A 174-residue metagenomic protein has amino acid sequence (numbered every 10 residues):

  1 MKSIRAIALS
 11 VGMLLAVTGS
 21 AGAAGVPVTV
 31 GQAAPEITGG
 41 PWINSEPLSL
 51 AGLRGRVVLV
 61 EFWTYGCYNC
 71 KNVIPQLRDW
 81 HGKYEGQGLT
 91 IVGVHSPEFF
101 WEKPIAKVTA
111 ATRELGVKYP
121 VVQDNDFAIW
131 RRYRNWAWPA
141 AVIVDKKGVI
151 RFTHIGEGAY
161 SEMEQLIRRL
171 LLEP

Functional and structural regions predicted by a protein language model:
M1-A6: Positively charged n-region of N-terminal signal peptides that target proteins for export
A8-T18: Bacterial N-terminal signal peptides
G22-A51: N-terminal "domain-start" segment that seeds a small globular fold
S49-K71, I91: Short active-site neighborhood of thiol/selenol oxidoreductases, capturing the structured segment around
R56, A111-Y119, Q123-R168: Thiol/disulfide oxidoreductase modules built on the thioredoxin-like
K71-L115, N125-R131: Structural microenvironment flanking redox-active thiols in thiol-disulfide oxidoreductases
R169-P174: Short, solvent-exposed cationic patches
